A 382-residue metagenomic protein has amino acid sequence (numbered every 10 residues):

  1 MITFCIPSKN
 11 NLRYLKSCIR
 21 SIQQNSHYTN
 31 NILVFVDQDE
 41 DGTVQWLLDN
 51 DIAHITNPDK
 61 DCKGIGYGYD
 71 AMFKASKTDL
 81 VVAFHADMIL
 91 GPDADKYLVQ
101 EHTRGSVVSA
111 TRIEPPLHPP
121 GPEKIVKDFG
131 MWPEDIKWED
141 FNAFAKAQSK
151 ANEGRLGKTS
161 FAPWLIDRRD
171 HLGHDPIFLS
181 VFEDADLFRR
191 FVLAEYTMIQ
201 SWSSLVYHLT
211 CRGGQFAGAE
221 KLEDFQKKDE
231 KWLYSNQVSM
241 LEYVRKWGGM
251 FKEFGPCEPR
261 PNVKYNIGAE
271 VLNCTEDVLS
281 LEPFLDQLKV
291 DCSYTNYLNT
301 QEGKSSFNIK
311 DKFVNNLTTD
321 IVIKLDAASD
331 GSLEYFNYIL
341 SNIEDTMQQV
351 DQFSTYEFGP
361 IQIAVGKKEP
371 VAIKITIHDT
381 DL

Functional and structural regions predicted by a protein language model:
I2-Y14, C18, N25-S26, G268-C274: A conserved hydrophobic helix/loop-capping motif in glycosyltransferases and polysaccharide synthases
R20-T29, L281-Q287: Short, acidic, metal-binding catalytic loop of nucleotide-sugar glycosyltransferases
F35-Q45, C292-L298: A conserved acidic beta->alpha catalytic loop
P58-S76: Glycine-rich, basic loop-to-helix element that forms the pyrophosphate-binding segment of sugar-nucleotide handling
T78-G91, D320-A328: Short beta-strand-to-loop acidic/aromatic patch adjacent to the donor-nucleotide binding site
I89, D93-W132: Conserved donor NDP-sugar-binding/catalytic core segment of glycosyltransferases
F141-I166, S180, E230: A recurrent flexible, glycine/aromatic-enriched loop bordering the glycosyltransferase active site that acts as
G157-W164, D170, F178-L205, T210: A short, conserved alpha-helix in the catalytic core of glycosyltransferases
